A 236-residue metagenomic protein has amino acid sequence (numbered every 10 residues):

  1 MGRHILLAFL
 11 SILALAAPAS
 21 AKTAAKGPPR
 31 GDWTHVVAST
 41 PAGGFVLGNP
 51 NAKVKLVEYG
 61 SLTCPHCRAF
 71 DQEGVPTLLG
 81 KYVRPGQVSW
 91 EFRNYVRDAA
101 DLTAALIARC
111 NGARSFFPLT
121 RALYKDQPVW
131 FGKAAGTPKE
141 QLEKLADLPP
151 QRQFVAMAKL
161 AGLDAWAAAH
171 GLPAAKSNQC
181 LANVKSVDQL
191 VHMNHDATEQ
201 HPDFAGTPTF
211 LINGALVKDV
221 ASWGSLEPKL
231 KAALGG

Functional and structural regions predicted by a protein language model:
G2-L102, V191-Q200, G235-G236: Extracytoplasmic thiol/disulfide redox context detector
G2-R3, L211, P228: Intrinsically disordered, low-complexity peptide-like regions
P65, D188, P228: Alpha-helical elements of the RecA-like P-loop NTPase motor core of helicases
V75, W223-E227: Amphipathic alpha-helical segments in well-structured domains
L79-G80, E227, K231: Solvent-exposed, non-membrane alpha-helical residues enriched in polar/charged side chains
V96-G206, L211-A215, V220-G224, A232-G235: Cysteine-centric redox/oxidoreductase cores and disulfide-bonded domains
